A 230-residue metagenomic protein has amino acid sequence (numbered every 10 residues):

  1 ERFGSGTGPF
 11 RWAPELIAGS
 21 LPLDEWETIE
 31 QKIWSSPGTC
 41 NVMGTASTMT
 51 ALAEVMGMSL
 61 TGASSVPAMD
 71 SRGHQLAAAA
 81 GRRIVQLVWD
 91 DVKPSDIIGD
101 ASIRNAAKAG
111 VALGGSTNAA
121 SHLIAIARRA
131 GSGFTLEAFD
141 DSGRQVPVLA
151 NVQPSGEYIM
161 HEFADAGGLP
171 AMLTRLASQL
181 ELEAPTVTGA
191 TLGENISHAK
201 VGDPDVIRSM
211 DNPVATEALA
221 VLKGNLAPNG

Functional and structural regions predicted by a protein language model:
E1-G230: Catalytic or ion-coupling anion/metal-binding cores of large enzyme and transporter domains
